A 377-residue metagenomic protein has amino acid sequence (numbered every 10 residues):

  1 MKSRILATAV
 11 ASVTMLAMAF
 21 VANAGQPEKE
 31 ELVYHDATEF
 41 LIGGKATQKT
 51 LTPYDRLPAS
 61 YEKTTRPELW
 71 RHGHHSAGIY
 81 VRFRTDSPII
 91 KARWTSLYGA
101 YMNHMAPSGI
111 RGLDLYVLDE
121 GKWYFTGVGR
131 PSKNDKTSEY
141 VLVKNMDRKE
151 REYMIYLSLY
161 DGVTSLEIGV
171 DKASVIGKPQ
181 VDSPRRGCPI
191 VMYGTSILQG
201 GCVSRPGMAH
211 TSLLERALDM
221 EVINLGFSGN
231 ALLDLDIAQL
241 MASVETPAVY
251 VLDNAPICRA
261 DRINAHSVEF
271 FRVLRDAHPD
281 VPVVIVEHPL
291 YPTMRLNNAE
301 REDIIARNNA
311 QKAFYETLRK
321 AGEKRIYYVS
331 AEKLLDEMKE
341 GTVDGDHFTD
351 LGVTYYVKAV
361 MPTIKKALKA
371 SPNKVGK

Functional and structural regions predicted by a protein language model:
K2-A7, A17-P189, A367-K377: N-terminal secretory targeting modules
M102-A106, G200-M208, R301-I305: Glycine- and acidic-residue-enriched helix-capping/strand-helix junction motifs
G187-T211: Catalytic nucleophile-elbow at a beta strand-turn-alpha helix junction centered on a G-D-S/GDSL motif, marking
P189-M192, V222-L225, A248-D253, P282-V286 (+1 more regions): Structural recognition of the beta-strand scaffold that forms the well-ordered cores of secreted hydrolase catalytic
C202, P206, L214, L232-A277 (+1 more regions): Oxyanion-hole/transition-state-stabilizing segment in secreted/luminal serine hydrolases and related acyltransferases
H210, H266, F270, R307-F314: A general structural detector for well-ordered alpha-helical segments in enzyme core domains, enriched
T211-N224, E316: Short helix-loop-beta junction
S243, Y291-K377: Catalytic His-Asp segment of secreted/periplasmic serine-dependent ester chemistry enzymes
